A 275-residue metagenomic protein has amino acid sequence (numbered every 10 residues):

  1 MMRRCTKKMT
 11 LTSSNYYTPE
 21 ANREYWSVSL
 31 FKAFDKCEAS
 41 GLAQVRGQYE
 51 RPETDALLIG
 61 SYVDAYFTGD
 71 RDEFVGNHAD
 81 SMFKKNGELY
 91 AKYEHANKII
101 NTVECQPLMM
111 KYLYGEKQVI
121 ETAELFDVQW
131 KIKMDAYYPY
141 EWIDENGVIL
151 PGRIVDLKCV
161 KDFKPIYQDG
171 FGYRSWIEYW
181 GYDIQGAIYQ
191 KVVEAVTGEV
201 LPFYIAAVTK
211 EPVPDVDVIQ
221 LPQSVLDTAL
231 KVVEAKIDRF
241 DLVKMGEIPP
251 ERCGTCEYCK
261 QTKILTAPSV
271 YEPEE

Functional and structural regions predicted by a protein language model:
M2-K133, G254-E257, P273: Metal-dependent nuclease catalytic cores that hydrolyze phosphodiester bonds in DNA/RNA, characterized by
Y49-P52, K84-E88, I166-W180, P222-S224: Short histidine-centered catalytic/ligand-binding loop motif
V63, V155, Y189: Single, functionally critical "micro-switch" positions that shape active/binding sites and transmembrane helices
F67, V119-L125, Y138-W142, C159-K161 (+1 more regions): Short, flexible loop/turn elements at secondary-structure junctions
F67-R71, C159-D162, E194-G198, D241: Hydrophobic/aromatic-lined pockets within catalytic cores
M109-L113, Y138-I154, V193-L201: Secondary-structure boundary elements
M134-G172: Conserved catalytic cores of phosphodiester-cleaving nucleases, focusing on short active-site segments
W176-D183, I188-E275: Metal-dependent nuclease catalytic regions and adjoining charged, substrate-binding loops involved in nucleic-acid end
